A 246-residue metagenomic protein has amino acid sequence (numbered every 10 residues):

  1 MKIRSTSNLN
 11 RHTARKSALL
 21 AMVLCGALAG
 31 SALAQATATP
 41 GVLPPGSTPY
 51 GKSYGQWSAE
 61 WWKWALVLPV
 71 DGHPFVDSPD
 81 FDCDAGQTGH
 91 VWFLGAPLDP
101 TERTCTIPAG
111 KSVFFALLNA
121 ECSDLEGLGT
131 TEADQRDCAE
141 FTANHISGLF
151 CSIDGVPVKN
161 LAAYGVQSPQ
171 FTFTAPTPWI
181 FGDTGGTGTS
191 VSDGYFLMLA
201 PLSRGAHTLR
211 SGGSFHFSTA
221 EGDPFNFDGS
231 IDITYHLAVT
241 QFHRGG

Functional and structural regions predicted by a protein language model:
M1-A14: N-terminal secretory signal peptides that target proteins for export/translocation
A18-A29: Bacterial N-terminal signal peptides
G30-A34: Sec/Tat signal peptide C-region and signal peptidase I cleavage site
Q35-H90, G229-G246: N-terminal segment immediately downstream of the Sec signal-peptide cleavage site in secreted/extracellular proteins
G89-P178: Extracellular-facing segments of soluble proteins and assemblies that are Gly/Ser/Thr-biased and enriched in aromatics
G110, E121, T130-H145, H216-G246: Extended, polar beta-sheet/loop recognition surfaces of beta-rich domains that mediate binding to diverse ligands
F115, H207-L209: A short tyrosine-centered beta-strand micro-motif
F181-A206, F215-N226: Exposed beta-sheet edge/beta-hairpin loop segments within beta-rich domains
